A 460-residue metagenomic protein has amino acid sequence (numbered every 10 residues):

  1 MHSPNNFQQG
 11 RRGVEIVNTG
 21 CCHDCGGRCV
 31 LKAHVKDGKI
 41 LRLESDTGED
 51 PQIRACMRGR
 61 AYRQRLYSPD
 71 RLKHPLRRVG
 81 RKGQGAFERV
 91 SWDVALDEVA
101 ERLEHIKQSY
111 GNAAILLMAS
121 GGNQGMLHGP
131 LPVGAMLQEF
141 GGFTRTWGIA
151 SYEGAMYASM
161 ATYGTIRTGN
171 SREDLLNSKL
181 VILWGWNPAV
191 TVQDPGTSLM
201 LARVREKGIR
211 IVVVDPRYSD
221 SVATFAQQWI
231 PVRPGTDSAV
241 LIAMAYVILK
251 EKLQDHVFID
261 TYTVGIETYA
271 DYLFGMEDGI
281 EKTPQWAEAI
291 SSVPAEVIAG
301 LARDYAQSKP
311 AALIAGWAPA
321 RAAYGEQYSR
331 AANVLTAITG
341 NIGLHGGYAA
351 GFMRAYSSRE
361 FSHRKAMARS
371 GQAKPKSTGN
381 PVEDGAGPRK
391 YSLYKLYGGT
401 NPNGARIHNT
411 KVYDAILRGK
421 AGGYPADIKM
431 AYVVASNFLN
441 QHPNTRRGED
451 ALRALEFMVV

Functional and structural regions predicted by a protein language model:
M1-L253, Y269, P294, V434: N-terminal export/assembly segments and adjacent metallocofactor-ligating motifs of anaerobic energy-metabolism
R78-V94, Y246, E251-A295, A373 (+2 more regions): N-terminal leader/propeptide and maturation segments of large enzyme subunits in energy/redox metabolism and hydrolases
Y110-A114, Q254-I259, A312, G343-A350: Flexible, glycine/charged-enriched surface loops at secondary-structure junctions
A114-A119, A311-G316, M430-Y432: Short hydrophobic beta-strand segments
M118-G125, W286-I290, G316-Y324, A355-Y356 (+1 more regions): Conserved short loop/turn motifs at secondary-structure junctions
P130-L201, K207-I209, V213-V214, A239-I242 (+1 more regions): Extended redox/cofactor-interaction regions of prokaryotic respiratory oxidoreductases
I298, A302-A311: Core structural elements
A302, I314-S329, A349-E360: Substrate-binding/catalytic subdomain of NAD(P)-dependent oxidoreductase enzymes
